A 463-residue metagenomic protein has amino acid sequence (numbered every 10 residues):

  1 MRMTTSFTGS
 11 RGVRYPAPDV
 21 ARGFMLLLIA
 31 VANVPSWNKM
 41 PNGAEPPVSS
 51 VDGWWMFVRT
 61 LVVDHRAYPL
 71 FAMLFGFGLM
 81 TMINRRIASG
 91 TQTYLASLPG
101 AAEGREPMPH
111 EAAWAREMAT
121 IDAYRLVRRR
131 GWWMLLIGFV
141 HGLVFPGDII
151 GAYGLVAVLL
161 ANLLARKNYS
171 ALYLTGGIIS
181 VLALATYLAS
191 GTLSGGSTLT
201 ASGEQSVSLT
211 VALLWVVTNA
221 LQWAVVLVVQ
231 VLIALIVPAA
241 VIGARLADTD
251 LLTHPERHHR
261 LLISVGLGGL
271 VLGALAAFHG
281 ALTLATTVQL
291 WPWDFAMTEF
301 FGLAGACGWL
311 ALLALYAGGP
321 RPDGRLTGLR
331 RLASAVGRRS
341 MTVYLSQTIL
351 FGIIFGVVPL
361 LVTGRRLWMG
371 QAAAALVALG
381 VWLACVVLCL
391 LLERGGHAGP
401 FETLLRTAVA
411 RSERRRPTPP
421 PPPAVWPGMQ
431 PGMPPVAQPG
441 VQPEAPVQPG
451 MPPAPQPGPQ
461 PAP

Functional and structural regions predicted by a protein language model:
R2-W426, A437, P461-P463: Alpha-helical transmembrane segments and their immediate juxtamembrane cytosolic regions
A424-G428, G432-G440, E444-P446, G450-A462: Intrinsically disordered, low-complexity tandem-repeat regions
